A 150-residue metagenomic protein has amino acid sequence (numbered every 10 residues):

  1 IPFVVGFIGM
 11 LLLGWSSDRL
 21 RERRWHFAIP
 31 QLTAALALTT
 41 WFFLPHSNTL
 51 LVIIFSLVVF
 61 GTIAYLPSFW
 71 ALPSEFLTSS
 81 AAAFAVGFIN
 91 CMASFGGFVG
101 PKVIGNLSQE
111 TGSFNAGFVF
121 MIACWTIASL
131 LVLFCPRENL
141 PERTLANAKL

Functional and structural regions predicted by a protein language model:
I1-G6, A93: Transmembrane alpha-helical segments of major facilitator superfamily
G6, Q31-L38, C124-A128: MFS 12-TM fold signature
G9-E22, S108-Q109: Helix-to-loop junctions at the C-terminal end of transmembrane segments in multipass secondary transporters
L11-W15, K102, L130: Residue-level hotspots within transmembrane alpha-helices of multi-pass secondary transporters
R23-L72: C-terminal transmembrane helical hairpin of 12-TM major facilitator-type secondary transporters
F76-S113, M121: A late C-terminal transmembrane helix in Major Facilitator Superfamily
F120-L150: Multi-pass alpha-helical transporter architecture, strongest for 12-TM Major Facilitator/SLC carriers used
